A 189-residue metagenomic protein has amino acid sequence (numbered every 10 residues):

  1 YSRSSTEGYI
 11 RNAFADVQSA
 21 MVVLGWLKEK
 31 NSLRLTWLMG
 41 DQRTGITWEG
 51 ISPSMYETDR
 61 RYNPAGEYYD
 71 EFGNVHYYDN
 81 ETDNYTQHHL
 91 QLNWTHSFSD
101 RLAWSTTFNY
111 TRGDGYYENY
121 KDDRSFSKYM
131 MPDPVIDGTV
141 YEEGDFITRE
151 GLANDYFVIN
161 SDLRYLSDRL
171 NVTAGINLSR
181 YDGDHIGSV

Functional and structural regions predicted by a protein language model:
Y1-S5, E57-V75, D133-D145, N154: Flexible, solvent-exposed coil segments and beta strand-coil junctions, predominantly the extracellular/periplasmic
Y1-S5, R11-G45, N93-S97: Transmembrane beta-barrel wall of Gram-negative outer-membrane proteins
R3, F14-S19, E49-A65, Y120-M131 (+1 more regions): Flexible, surface-exposed loop regions and adjacent strand-edge segments of Gram-negative outer-membrane beta-barrel
E7-G8, N31, G40, G45 (+5 more regions): Glycine-centered flexibility motif
I10, L27, Q42, T47 (+7 more regions): Compositionally biased, intrinsically disordered low-complexity regions
N12-D16, N74, Y78-T86, R149-D155: Short sequence motifs at beta-strands and strand-loop junctions characteristic of Gram-negative outer-membrane
R34-N84: Outer-membrane beta-barrel translocator/channel fold
Y85-V189: Face-selective signature of the C-terminal outer-membrane beta-barrel domain
